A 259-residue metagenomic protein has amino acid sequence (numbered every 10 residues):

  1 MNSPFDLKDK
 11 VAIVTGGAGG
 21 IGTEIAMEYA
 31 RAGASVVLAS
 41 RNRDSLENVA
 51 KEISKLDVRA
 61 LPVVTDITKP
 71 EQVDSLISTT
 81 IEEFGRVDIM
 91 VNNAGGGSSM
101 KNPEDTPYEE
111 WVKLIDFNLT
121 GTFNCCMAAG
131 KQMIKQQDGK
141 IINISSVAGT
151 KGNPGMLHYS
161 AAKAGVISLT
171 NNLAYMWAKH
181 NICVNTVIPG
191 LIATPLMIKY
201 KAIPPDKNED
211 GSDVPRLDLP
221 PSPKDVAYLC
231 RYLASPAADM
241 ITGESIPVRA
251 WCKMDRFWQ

Functional and structural regions predicted by a protein language model:
N2-P4, G97-M100, K151, R231 (+1 more regions): Short C-terminal tail/terminal secondary-structure segment of NAD(P)H-dependent dehydrogenase/reductase domains
V11, A18-G20: Conserved glycine-rich cofactor-binding loop
K101-P103, P107-I115, I141, G211: Substrate-binding pocket helix/loop in short-chain dehydrogenase/reductase
C126, A162, T170: Active-site helix of classical SDR
K131, Y175-K179, D239: Alpha-helical segment proximal to the catalytic Tyr-Lys
S146: Residue(s) in the substrate-gating loop at a strand-loop-helix junction that position the organic substrate next
T186, N208-I241, I246-W251: C-terminal helical subdomain
